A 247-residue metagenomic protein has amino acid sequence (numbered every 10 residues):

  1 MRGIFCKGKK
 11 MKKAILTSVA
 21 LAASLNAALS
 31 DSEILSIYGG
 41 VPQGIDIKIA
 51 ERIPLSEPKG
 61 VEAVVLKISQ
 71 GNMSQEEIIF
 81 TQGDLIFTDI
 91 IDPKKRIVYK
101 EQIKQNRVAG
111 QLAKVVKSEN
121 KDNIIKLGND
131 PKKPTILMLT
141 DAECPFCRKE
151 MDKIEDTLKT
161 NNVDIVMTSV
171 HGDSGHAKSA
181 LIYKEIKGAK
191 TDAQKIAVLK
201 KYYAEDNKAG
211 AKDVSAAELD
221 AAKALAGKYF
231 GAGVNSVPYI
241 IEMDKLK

Functional and structural regions predicted by a protein language model:
M1-K10: Short, Lys/Arg-enriched N-terminal segments with co-localized hydrophobic residues within the first ~10-30 amino acids
G3, A28-T135, V198-K247: Non-globular targeting/processing and membrane-anchoring segments
G3, L16-T17, M167: Intrinsically disordered/low-complexity terminal segments and short unstructured peptides
K7, T17, R148-K149: Short alpha-helical segments and helix-capping/turn motifs at coil-helix boundaries
K12-A20: Sec-dependent signal peptide recognition, specifically the positively charged N-region followed immediately by
K12-K13, S30-D31, K195: Short amphipathic alpha-helical segments that mediate assembly, nucleic-acid/protein binding, or membrane association
V19-A27: Hydrophobic h-region of N-terminal signal peptides that target proteins for export in Gram-negative bacteria
K132-P134, M138-V214, F230-N235: Structural alpha/beta surface segment adjacent to cysteine/selenocysteine redox centers across thiol/disulfide enzymes
